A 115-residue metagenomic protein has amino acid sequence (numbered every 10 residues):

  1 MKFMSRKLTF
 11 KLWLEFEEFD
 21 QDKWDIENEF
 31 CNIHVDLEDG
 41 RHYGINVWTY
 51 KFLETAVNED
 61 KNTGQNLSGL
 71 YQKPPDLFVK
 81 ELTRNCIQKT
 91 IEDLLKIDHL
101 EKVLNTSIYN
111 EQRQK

Functional and structural regions predicted by a protein language model:
M1-H99: Short helix/strand-capping turn motifs
E92-K115: C-terminal charged interaction modules
